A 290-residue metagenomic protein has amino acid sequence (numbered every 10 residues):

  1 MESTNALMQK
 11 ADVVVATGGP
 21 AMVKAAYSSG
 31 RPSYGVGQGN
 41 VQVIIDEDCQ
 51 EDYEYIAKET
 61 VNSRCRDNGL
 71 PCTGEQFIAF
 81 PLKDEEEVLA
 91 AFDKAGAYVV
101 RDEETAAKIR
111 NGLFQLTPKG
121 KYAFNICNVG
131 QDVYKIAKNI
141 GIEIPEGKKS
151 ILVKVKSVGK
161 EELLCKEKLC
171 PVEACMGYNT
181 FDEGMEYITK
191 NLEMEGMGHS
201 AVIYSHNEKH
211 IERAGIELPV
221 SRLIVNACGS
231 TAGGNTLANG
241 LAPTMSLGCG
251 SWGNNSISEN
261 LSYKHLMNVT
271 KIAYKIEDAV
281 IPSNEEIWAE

Functional and structural regions predicted by a protein language model:
M1-A11: A structured beta-alpha segment of the ubiquitous adenosine-cofactor-binding alpha/beta core
L7-M8, G37-Q38, L70-G74, K166-P171 (+1 more regions): Short glycine-enriched loop/turn motifs at secondary-structure junctions
K10, S29-G30, L218-P219: Short, structured coil segments at secondary-structure junctions
V14-A26: Glycine-rich phosphate-binding loop
V14-V15, G39, P81, I136 (+3 more regions): Buried hydrophobic positions in well-ordered alpha/beta secondary-structure cores of metabolic enzymes
T17, V36, P81, V225-N226: Generic beta-sheet signal
V23-G159, P282, A289: ALDH superfamily catalytic-core signature
I142-E290: Conserved C-terminal structural/oligomerization subdomain of aldehyde/semialdehyde dehydrogenase
